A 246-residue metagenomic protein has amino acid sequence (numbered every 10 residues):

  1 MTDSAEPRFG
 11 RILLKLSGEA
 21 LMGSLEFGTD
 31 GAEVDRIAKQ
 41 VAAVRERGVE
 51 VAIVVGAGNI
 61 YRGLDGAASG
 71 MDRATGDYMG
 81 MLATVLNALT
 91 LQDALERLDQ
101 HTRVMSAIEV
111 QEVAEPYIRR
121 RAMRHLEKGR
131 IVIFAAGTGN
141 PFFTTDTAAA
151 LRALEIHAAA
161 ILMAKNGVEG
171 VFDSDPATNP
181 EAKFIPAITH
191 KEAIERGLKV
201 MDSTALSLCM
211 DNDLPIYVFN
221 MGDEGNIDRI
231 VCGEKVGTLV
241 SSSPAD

Functional and structural regions predicted by a protein language model:
T2-D246: C-terminal catalytic "cap/lid" subdomain
